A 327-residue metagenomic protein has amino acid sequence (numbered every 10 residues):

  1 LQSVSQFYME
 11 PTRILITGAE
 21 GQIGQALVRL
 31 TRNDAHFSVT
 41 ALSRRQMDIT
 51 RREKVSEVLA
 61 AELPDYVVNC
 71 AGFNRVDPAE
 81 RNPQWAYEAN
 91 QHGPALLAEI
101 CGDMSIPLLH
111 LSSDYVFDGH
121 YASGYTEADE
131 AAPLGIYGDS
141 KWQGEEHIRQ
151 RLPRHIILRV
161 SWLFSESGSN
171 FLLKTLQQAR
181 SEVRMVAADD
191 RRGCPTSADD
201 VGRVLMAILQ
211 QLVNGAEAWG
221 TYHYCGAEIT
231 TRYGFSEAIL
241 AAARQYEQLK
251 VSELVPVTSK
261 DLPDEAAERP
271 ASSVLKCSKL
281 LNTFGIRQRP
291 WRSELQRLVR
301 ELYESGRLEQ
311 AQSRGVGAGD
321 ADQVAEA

Functional and structural regions predicted by a protein language model:
T12, R289-A327: Amphipathic terminal alpha-helices
T12-L30: N-terminal Rossmann NAD(P)H-binding glycine-rich loop of SDR-like oxidoreductase domains
T40-E53: Rossmann-fold cofactor-recognition segment
R52-Q91: NAD(P)H-binding glycine-rich loop region in Rossmannoid oxidoreductase-like domains and their noncatalytic homologs
F73-V76, R81, D114-L134: Active-site "gating" loop of Rossmann-like NAD(P)-dependent oxidoreductase/epimerase domains
R81-L109: NAD(P)-cofactor binding segment of oxidoreductase domains
E146-G193, A198-A207: NAD(P)-dependent short-chain dehydrogenase/reductase
V204, Q211-E265, G306-A311: Mid/C-terminal beta-alpha module of Rossmann-like enzyme folds, strongest in SDR-family dehydrogenases/epimerases
